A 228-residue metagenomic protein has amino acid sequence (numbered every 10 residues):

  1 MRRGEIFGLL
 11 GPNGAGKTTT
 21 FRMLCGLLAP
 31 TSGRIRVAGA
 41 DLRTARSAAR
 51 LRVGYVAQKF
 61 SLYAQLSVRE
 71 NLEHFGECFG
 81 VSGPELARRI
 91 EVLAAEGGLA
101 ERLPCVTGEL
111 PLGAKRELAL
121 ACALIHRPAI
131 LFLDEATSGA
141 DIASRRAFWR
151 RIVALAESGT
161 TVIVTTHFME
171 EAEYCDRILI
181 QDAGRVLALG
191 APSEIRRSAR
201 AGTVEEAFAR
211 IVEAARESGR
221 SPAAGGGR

Functional and structural regions predicted by a protein language model:
G33-D41, A48-A49: Conserved ABC transporter NBD signature motif
Q65, V106-G113: Conserved ABC ATPase signature
E73, E77, P84-R102: Conserved ABC ATPase "signature" region
R127: Conserved catalytic motifs of ABC-family nucleotide-binding domains
L131-D134: Catalytic Walker B motif of ABC-type/P-loop ATPase nucleotide-binding domains
L189-G190: ABC ATPase "signature
